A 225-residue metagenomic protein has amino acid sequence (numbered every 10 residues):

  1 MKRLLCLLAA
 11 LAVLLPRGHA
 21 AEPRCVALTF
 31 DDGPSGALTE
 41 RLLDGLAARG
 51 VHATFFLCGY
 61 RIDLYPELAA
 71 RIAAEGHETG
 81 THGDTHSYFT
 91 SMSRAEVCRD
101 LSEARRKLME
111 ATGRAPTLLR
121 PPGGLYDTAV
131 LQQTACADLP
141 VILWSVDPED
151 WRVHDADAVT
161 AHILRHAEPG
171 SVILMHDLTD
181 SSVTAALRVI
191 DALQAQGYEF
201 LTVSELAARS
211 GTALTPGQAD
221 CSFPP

Functional and structural regions predicted by a protein language model:
M1-L4: Positively charged n-region of N-terminal signal peptides that target proteins for export
L7, R17-H19: Cleavable N-terminal signal peptides
A9-V13: Hydrophobic core
H19-M92, E96-E110, P116, A192 (+1 more regions): Active-site beta->alpha N-cap acidic-glycine motif
V26-T29, A53-L57, E78-T81, T117-P121 (+3 more regions): Structural recognition of the beta-strand scaffold that forms the well-ordered cores of secreted hydrolase catalytic
G33, C58-Y60, D84, P122-G124 (+3 more regions): Active-site beta-loop-alpha junctions enriched in small/polar residues
L38-R41, S87-A115, G123-P169, S182-R188: Alpha-helical scaffold elements lining the catalytic groove of polysaccharide deacetylases
A48-R49, D63, S181-P225: C-terminal domain-boundary segment and adjacent tail
